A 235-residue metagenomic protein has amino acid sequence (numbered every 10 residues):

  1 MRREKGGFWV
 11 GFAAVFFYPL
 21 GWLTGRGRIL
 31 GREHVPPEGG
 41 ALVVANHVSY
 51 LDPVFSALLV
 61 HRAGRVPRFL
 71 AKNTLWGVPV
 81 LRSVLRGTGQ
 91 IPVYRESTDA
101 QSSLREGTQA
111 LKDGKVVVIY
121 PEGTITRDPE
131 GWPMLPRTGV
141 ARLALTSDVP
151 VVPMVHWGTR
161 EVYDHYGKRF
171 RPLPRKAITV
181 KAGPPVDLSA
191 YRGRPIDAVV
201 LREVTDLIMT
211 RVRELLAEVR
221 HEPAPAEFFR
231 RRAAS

Functional and structural regions predicted by a protein language model:
G6-G25, R82, R86: Short hydrophobic helices that act as membrane-entry/anchoring signals
W22, P36-S97: Catalytic core of membrane glycerolipid acyltransferases/transacylases, capturing the structured, soluble-facing
W22-I29, A100-Q101, V162-D164: Short gly/ser/thr-rich secondary-structure transition/capping motifs
L59, V84, Q109, R142-T146: Hydrophobic/aromatic ligand-binding patch that stacks against planar heteroaromatic rings of cofactors or nucleotides
R105-A110, I178-E214: A charged, well-structured terminal subsegment
A110-V140: Catalytic-site beta-strand/loop segments enriched in glycine and acidic/polar residues
E130-I196, F229-R232: A cross-family acyltransferase "interaction/gating" segment
R220-S235: Short, highly charged C-terminal tails/helix-capping segments
